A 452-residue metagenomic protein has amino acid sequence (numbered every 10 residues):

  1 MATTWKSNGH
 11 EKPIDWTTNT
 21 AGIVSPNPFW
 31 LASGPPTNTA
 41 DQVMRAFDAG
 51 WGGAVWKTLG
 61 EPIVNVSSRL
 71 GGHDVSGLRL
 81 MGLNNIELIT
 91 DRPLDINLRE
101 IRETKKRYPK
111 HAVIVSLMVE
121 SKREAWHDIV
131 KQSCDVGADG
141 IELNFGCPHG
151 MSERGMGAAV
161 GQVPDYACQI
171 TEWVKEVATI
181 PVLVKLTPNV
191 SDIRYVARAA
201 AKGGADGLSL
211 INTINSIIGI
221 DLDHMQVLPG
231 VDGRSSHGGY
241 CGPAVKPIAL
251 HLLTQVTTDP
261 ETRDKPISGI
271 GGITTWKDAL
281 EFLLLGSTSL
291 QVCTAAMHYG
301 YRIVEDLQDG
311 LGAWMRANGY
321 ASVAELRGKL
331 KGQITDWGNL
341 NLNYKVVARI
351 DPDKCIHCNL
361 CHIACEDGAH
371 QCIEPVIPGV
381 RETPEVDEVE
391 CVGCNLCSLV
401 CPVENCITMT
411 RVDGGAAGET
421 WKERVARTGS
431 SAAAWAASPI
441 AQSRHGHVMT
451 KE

Functional and structural regions predicted by a protein language model:
M1-I114, M118-R123, H127-D128, L307: N-terminal capping/small domains of soluble enzymes
M44-A49, G53, E120-S268, W276-E281 (+6 more regions): Alpha/beta enzyme core
L59-E61, F145-P148, T187, T213-N215 (+3 more regions): Short, ordered loop/turn segments at secondary-structure junctions
V64-R79, G219-H237, L283, A295-Y320 (+1 more regions): C-terminal helical cap(s) of enzyme catalytic domains, especially alpha/beta-barrels
L253-D259, W276-I334, V392, L396-L399: Extended, hydrophobic interaction surfaces within ordered domains
A313-A321, E325-N341, D353, G368-Q371 (+2 more regions): Flanking helices and flexible, charged tails adjoining ferredoxin-like Fe-S electron-transfer domains in multi-subunit
